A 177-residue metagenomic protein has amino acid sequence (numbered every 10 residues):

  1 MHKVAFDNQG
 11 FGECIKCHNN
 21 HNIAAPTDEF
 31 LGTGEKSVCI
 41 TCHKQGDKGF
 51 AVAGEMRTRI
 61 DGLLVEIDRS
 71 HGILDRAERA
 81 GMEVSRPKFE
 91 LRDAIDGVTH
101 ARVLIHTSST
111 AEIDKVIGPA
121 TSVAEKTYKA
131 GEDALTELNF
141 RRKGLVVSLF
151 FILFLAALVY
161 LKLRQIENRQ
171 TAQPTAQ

Functional and structural regions predicted by a protein language model:
M1-V65, R69-S85, H100-A111, A130-D133: Inter-heme linker and motif-flanking segments adjacent to c-type heme-binding CXXCH motifs in c-type cytochromes
R92-D96, V103-L138: Juxtamembrane amphipathic/hinge helix adjacent to a transmembrane helix
G131-F151: Juxtamembrane/start-of-transmembrane alpha-helix segments at the extracytoplasmic/lumenal side of membrane anchors
L153-Q177: Juxtamembrane interface at the cytosolic side of transmembrane helices
